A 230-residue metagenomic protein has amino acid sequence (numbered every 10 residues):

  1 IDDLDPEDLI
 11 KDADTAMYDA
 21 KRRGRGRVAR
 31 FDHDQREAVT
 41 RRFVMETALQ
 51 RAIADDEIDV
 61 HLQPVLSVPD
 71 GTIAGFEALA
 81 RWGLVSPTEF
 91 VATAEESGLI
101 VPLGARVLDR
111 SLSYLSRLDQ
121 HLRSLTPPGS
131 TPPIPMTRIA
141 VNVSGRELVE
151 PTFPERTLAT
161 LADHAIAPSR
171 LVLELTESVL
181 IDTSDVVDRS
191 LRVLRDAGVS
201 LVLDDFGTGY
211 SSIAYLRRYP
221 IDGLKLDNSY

Functional and structural regions predicted by a protein language model:
I1-F43: Cyclic-dinucleotide signaling modules
D5-D8, G26, A74-E77, L103 (+1 more regions): Short beta-strand edge/capping elements of PAS-family sensory modules
E7, D14, K21, Q63 (+9 more regions): Acidic active-site catalytic centers that drive phospho-/nucleotidyl reactions and related ester hydrolyses
G26, D59, S200: Residue-level detector of anion-binding/catalytic polar loops
H33-E37, R41-I166, S178-V179, R192-V193 (+1 more regions): Bacterial c-di-GMP phosphodiesterase EAL domain
R146, P151-Y230: The catalytic core of metal-dependent phosphodiesterases that act on cyclic dinucleotides
